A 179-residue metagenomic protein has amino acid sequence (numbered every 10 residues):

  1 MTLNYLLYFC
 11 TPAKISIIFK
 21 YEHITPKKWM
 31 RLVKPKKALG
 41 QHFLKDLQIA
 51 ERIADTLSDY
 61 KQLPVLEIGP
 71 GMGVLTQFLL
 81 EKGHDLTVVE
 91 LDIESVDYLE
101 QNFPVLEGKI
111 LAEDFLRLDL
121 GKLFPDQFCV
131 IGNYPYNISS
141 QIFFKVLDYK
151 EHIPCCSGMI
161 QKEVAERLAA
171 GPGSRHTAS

Functional and structural regions predicted by a protein language model:
L6-L7: Intrinsically disordered, low-complexity segments enriched in serine/proline and basic residues
K14-S179: Catalytic cores of RNA-modifying enzymes
